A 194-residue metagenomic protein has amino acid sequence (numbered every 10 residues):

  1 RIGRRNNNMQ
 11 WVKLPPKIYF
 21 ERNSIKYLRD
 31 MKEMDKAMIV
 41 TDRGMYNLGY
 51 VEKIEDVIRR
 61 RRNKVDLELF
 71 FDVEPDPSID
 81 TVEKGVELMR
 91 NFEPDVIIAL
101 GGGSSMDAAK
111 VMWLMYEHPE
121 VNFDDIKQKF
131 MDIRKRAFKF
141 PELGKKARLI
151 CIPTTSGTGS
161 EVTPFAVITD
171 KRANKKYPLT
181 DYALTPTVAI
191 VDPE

Functional and structural regions predicted by a protein language model:
R1-N8: Short, Lys/Arg-enriched N-terminal segments with co-localized hydrophobic residues within the first ~10-30 amino acids
N8-V96: ATP/NTP phosphate-donor binding region
P16, V121-E194: A glycine/threonine-rich phosphate-anchoring loop and its flanking beta-alpha core in nucleotide/phosphate-binding
Y19-F20, E68-F71, I98, A108 (+2 more regions): General beta-strand structural signal in soluble alpha/beta enzymes
R43-N47, G102-M106, G157-T158: Gly/Ser/Thr-rich loops at beta-strand to alpha-helix junctions that form or flank small-molecule/cofactor-binding
V51, A109-M112, S160-A166: Short acidic, glycine/serine/threonine-rich loops at helix termini
R61, L88, F92, M115 (+3 more regions): Change "in soluble alpha/beta enzymes" to "in soluble alpha/beta proteins
M89-R134, K146-T154: A short, small-residue-rich loop immediately preceding and capping a beta-strand
